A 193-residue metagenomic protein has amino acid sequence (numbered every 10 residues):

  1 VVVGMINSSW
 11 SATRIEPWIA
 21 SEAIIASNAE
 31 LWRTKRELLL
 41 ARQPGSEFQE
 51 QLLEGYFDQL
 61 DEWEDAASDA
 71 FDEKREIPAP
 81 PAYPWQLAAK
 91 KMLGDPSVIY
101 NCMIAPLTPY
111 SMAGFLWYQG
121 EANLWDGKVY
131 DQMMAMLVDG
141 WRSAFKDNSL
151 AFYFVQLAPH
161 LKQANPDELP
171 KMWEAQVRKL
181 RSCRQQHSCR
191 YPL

Functional and structural regions predicted by a protein language model:
V1-L193: Cell-envelope and extracellular/periplasmic
